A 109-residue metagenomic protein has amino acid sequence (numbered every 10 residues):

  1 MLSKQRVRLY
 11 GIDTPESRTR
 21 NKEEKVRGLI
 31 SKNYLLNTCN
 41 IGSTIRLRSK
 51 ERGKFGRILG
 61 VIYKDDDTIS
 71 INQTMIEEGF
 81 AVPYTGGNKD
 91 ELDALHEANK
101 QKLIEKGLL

Functional and structural regions predicted by a protein language model:
M1-L109: Small beta-barrel nucleic-acid-binding modules, primarily SNase/OB-fold domains and secondarily Tudor-like barrels
